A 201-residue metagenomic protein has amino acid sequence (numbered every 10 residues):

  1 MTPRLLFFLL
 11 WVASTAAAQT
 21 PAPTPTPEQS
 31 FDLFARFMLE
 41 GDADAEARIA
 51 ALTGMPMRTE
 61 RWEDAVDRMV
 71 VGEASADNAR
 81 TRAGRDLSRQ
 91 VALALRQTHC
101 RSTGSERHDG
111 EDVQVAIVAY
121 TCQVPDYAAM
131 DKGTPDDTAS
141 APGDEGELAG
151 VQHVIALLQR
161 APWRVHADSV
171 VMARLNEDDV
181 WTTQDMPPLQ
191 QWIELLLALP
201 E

Functional and structural regions predicted by a protein language model:
T2-F8: Sec-dependent signal peptide recognition, specifically the positively charged N-region followed immediately by
L9-A18: Hydrophobic h-region of N-terminal signal peptides that target proteins for export in Gram-negative bacteria
T20-A22, S105, Q159: Second-shell loop/turn segments in exported
T20-A94: Core segments of small alpha/beta cavity-forming domains
V70-G143: Surface-exposed, charged secondary-structure patches
R85-S88, G150-A156: Short Pro/Gly-enriched beta-strand edge/turn motifs at strand-loop
H99-T103, H153-L158: N-terminal post-signal-peptidase region of extra-cytosolic proteins
A129, T138-A149, Q159-E201: Short beta-strand edge/turn micro-motifs at domain boundaries
